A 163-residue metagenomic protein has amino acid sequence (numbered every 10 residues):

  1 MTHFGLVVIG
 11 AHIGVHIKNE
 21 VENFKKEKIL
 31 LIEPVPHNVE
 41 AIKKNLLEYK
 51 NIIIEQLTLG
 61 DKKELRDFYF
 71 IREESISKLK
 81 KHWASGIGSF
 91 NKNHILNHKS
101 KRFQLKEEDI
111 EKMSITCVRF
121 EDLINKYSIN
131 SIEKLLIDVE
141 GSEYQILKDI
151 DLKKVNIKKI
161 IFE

Functional and structural regions predicted by a protein language model:
M1-E163: Phosphate/nucleotide-binding beta-alpha loop and adjacent structural elements of enzyme active sites
